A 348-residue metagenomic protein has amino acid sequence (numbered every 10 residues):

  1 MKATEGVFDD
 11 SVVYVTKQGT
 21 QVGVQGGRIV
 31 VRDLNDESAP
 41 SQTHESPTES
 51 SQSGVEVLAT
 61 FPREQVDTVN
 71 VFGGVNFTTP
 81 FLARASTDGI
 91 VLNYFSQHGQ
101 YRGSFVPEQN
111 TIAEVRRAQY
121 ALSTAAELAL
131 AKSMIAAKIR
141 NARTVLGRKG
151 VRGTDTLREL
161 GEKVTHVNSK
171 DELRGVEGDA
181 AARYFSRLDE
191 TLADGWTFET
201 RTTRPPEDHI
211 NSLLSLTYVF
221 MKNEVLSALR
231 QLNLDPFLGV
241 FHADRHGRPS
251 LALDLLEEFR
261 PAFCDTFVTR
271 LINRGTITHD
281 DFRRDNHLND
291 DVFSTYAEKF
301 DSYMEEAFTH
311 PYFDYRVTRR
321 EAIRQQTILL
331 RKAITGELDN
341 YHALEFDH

Functional and structural regions predicted by a protein language model:
M1-N35, Q42-T48, T60, T111-H348: Active-site helix-to-loop segments that bind/position phosphate- or nucleotide-bearing substrates and donors across
Q65-T144: A surface-exposed, charged beta-strand/loop segment in the N-terminal or early-internal portion of soluble proteins
